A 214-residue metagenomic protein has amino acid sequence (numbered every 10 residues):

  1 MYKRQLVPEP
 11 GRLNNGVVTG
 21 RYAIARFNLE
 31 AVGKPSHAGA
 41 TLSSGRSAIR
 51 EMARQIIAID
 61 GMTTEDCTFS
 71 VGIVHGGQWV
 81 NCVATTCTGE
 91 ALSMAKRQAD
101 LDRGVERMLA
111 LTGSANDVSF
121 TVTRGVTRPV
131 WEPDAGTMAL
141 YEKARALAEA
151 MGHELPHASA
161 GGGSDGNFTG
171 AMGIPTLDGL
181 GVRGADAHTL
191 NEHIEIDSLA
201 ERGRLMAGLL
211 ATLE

Functional and structural regions predicted by a protein language model:
M1-Q5: Conserved small/polar residues in nucleotide/adenosyl-binding loops
P10-N15, T19-G20, A25-E214: Metal-dependent amide/peptide-bond hydrolase catalytic core, centered on the "pita-bread" metallohydrolase fold
